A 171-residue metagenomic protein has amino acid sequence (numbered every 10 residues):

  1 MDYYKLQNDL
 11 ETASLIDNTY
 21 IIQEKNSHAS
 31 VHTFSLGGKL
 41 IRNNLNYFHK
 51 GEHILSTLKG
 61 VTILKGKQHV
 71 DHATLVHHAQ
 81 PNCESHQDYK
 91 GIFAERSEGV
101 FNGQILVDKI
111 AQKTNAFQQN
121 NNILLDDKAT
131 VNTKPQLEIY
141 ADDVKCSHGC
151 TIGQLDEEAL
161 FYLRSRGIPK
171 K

Functional and structural regions predicted by a protein language model:
M1-I168: Conserved beta-strand/loop scaffold segments within soluble protein domains that form the structured core and edges
